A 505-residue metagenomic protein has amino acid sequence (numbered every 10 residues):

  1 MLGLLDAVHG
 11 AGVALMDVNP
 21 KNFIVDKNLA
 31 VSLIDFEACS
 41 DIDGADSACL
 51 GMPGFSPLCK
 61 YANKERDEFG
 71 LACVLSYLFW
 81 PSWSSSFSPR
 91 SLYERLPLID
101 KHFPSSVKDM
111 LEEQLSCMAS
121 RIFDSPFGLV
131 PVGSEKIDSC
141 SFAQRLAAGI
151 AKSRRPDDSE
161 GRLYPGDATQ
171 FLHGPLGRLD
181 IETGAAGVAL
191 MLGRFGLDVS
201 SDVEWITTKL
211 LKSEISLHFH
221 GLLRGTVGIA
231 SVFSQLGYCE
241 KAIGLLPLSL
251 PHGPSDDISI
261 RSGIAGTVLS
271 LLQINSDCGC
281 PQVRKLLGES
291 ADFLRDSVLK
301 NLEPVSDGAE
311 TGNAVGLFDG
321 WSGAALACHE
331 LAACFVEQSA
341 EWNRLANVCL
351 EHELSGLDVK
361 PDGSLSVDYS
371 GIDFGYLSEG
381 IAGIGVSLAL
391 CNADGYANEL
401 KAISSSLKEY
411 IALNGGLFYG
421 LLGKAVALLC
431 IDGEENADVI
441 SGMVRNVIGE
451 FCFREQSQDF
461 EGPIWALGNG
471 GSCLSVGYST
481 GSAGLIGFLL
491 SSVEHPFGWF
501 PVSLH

Functional and structural regions predicted by a protein language model:
L2-G10: Short C-lobe core helix of eukaryotic-like protein kinase catalytic domains
H9-D26: Catalytic-loop of the protein kinase fold
C39-S105: C-lobe/activation-segment region of protein kinase-like
D124-R162, C334, L390, D394 (+3 more regions): Terminal, non-catalytic domain-edge segments
V130-G184, L190-D198, G288, L294: Low-complexity, Ser/Thr/Pro/Gly-enriched N-terminal "stalk/linker" regions
F142-E160, L197-L217, G237-D257, K285-S306 (+4 more regions): Long, well-ordered core segments of solenoidal/helical folds
R178-G193, H220-S234, S259-N275, G312-A332 (+3 more regions): Well-ordered alpha-helical segments within folded domains of soluble proteins
